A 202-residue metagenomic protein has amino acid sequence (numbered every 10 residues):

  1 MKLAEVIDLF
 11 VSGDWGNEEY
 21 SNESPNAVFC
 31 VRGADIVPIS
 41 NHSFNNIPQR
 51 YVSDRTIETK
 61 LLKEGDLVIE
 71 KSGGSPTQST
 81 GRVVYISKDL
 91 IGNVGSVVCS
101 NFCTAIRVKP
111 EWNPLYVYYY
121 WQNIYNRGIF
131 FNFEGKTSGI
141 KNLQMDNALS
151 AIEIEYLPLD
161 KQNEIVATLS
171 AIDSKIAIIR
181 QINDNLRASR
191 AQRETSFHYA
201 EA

Functional and structural regions predicted by a protein language model:
M1, S96-F102, F130, E134-V166: A short glycine-rich beta-alpha junction/loop motif
M1-W15, E155-A202: Non-catalytic DNA-recognition/assembly elements of restriction-modification systems
A4-Y20, A34-E70, G74-T77, K88: Sequence-specific dsDNA recognition surfaces
P25-A27: Membrane-cytosol interface segments
R32-G33, E58-N123: A short beta-sheet element
S40-S43, P48, S79-R82, V94 (+3 more regions): Glycine-rich, flexible loop/turn motifs
S53, T104-K109, S150-Y156, S170 (+1 more regions): Short, well-ordered beta-strand elements within core beta-sheets of diverse protein domains
